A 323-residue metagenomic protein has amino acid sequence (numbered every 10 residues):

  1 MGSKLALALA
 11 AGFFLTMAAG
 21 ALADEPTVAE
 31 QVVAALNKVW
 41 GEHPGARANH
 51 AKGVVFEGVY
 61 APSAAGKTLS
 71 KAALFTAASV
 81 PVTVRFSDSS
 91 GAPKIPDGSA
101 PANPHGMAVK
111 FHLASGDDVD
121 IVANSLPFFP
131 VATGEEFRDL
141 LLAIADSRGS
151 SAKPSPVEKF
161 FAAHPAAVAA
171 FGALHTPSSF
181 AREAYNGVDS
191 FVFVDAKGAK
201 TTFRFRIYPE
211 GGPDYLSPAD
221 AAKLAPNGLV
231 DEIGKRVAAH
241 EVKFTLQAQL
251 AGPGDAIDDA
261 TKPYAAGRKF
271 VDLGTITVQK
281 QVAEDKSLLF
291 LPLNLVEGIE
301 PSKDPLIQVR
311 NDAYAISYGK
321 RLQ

Functional and structural regions predicted by a protein language model:
M1-A8: Bacterial N-terminal signal peptides that target proteins for export
S3, A18-A19: Short linear Ser/Thr-Pro motifs
A8-M17: Bacterial N-terminal signal peptides
L22-Q323: Active-site-adjacent core segments of small-molecule enzymes
